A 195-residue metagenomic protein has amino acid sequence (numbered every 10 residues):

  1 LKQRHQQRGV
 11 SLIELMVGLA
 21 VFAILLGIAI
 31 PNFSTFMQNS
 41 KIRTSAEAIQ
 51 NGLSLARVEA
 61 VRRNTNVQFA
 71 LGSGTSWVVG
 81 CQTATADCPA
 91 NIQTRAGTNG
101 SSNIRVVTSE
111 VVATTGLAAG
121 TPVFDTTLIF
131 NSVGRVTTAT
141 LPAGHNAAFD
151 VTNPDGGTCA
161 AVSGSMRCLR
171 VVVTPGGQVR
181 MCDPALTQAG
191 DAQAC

Functional and structural regions predicted by a protein language model:
L1-Q6, G27-E47, S54, V58 (+2 more regions): N-terminal helix-rich module
L15-N32: Alpha-helical hydrophobic helix detector
